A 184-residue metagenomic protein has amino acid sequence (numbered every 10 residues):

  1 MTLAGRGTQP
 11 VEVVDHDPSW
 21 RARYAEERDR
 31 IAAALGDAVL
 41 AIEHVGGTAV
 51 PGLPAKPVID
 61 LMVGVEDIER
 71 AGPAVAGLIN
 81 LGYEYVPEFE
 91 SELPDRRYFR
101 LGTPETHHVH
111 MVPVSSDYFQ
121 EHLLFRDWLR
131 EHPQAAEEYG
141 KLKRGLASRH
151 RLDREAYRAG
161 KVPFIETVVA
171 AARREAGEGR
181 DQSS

Functional and structural regions predicted by a protein language model:
M1-E43, E166, G177: Helical scaffold of the NTase/Pol beta-like nucleotidyltransferase catalytic core
Q9-V11, P57-L61, H107, F125: Short amphipathic alpha-helical segments
E12-S19, V63-G64, L124-L129: Short histidine-centered catalytic/ligand-binding loop motif
R30-G72: Active-site nucleotide-donor binding segment shared across nucleotidyl transfer reactions
P73-G82: Short amphipathic alpha-helices in soluble, non-transmembrane regions that often serve as interface/regulatory elements
Y83-D117: Conserved catalytic core of two-metal-ion nucleotidyltransferases
M111, D117-S184: Catalytic cores of NTP-dependent nucleotidyl/adenyl transfer enzymes across multiple folds
